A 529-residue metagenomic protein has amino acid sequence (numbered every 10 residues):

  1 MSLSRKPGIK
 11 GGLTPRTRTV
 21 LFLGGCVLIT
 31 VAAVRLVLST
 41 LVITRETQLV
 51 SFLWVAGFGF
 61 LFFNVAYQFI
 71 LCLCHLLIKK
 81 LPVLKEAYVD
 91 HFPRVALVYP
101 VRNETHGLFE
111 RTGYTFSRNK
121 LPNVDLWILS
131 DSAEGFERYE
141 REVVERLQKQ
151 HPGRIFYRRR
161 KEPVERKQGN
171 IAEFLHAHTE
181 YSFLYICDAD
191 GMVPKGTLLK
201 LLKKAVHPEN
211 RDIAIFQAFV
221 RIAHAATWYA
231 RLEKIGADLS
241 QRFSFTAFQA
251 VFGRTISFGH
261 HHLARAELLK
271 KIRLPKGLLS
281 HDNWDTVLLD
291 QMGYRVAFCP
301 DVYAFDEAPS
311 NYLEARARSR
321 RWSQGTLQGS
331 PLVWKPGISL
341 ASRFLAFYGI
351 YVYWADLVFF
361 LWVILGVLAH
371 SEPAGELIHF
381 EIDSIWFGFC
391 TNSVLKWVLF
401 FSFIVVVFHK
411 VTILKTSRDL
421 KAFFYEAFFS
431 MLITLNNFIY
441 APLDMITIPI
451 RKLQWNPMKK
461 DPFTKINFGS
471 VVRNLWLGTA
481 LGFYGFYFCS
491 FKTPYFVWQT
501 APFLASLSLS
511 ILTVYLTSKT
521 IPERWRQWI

Functional and structural regions predicted by a protein language model:
M1-H91, S342-L377, V406, K410 (+1 more regions): N-terminal membrane-anchoring/stem segments of glycan-assembly enzymes
P93-V98, D125, W284: Cell-envelope/extracellular polymer assembly enzymes that use nucleotide-activated donors
T112-N123: Short, acidic, metal-binding catalytic loop of nucleotide-sugar glycosyltransferases
S130-V143, K161-V164: A conserved acidic beta->alpha catalytic loop
Q148-P152, F156-R160, V164-S182, K195-L279 (+3 more regions): Long helical/loop segments within the catalytic core of UDP-sugar-dependent glycosyltransferases, especially the large
D188-M192: The conserved acidic donor/metal-binding loop of glycosyltransferases
L279-D285: Acidic donor-binding loop at a coil-to-helix junction in glycosyltransferase catalytic cores that engages
T286-A304: Catalytic donor-sugar/metal-binding loop of nucleotide-sugar-dependent glycosyltransferases
